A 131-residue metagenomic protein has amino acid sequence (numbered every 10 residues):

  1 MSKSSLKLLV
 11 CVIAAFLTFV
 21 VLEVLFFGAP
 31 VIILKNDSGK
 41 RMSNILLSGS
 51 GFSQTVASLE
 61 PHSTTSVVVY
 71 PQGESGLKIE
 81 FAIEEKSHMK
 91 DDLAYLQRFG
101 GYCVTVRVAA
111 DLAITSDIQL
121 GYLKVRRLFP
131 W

Functional and structural regions predicted by a protein language model:
M1-K7: Positively charged n-region of N-terminal signal peptides that target proteins for export
K7-L9, F16-F19, D92-W131: Extracellular beta-sheet/turn segments enriched in Thr/Pro/Gly and aliphatic residues
F16-I33: Membrane-interface motif at the C-terminal end of an N-terminal transmembrane signal
A29-V31, T64-S66, C103: Intrinsic-disorder/low-complexity, polar/charged segments enriched in Ser/Thr/Lys/Arg/Asp/Glu/Gln
I32-R41: Asparagine-centered strand-capping/turn motif at beta-strand->loop junctions
K40-S50: Short, ordered, surface-exposed loop/turn motifs in non-cytosolic proteins
G49-R98: Extracytoplasmic/periplasmic/luminal assembly and interaction segments in envelope/secretory/respiratory proteins
